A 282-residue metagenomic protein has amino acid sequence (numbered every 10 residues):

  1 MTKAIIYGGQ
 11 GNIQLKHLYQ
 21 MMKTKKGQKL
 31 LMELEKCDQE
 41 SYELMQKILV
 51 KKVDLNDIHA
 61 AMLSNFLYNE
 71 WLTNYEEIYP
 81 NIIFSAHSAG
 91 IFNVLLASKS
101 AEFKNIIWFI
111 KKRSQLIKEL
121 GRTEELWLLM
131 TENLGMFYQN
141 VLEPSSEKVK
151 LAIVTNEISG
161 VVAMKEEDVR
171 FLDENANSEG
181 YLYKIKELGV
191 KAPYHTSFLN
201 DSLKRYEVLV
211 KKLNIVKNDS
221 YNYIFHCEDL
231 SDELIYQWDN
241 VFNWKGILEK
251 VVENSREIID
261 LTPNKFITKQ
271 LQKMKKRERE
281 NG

Functional and structural regions predicted by a protein language model:
T2-S85: Helix-rich "cap/lid" substructures immediately adjacent to catalytic or cofactor-binding pockets
A4-I6, N81-A86, V161, R256-T262: Short glycine-rich phosphate-binding loop at a beta-alpha junction
H17-Q20, A97-S98, E174, Q270-K273: Short amphipathic alpha-helical segments
A60, S64-E70, H87, F92 (+6 more regions): Glycine-rich, charge-dense phosphate/pyrophosphate-binding loop(s) and the adjacent flexible "lid"/catalytic subdomain
N74-E77, L95-A101, Q272-M274: Alpha-helix C-terminal capping segments
I82-K99: A phosphate-binding catalytic loop at a beta-strand-loop-alpha-helix junction that coordinates phosphoryl groups
S98-W238: Alpha/beta catalytic cores of group-transfer enzymes, especially the acyltransferase/condensing modules of polyketide
K184-L188, K276-G282: Short hydrophobic/aromatic-enriched beta-strand-loop microsegments
